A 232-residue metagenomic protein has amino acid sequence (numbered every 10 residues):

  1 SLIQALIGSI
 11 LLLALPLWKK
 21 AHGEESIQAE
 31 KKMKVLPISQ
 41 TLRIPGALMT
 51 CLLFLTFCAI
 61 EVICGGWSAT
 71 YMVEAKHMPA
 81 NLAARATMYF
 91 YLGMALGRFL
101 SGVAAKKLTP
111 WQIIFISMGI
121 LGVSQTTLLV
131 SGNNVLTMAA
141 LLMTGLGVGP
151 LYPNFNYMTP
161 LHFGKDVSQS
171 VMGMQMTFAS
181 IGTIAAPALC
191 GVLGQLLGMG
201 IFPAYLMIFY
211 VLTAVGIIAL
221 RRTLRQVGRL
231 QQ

Functional and structural regions predicted by a protein language model:
S1-P16, P203-A219: Symmetry-related core transmembrane helices of the 12-TM Major Facilitator Superfamily/SLC fold
K19-T50: Juxtamembrane intracellular "pre-TM" segments in multi-pass secondary transporters
P45-M88: Extracytoplasmic gate region of multi-pass secondary transporters
G97-T109, G194-Q195: Helix-to-loop junctions at the C-terminal end of transmembrane segments in multipass secondary transporters
Q112-T127: Structural signature of the two symmetry-related core transmembrane helices
S124, V135-M143: Paired small-residue
P150-F163: Intracellular juxtamembrane helix-capping segments at the cytosolic ends of symmetry-related transmembrane helices
F163-M199: A late C-terminal transmembrane helix in Major Facilitator Superfamily
